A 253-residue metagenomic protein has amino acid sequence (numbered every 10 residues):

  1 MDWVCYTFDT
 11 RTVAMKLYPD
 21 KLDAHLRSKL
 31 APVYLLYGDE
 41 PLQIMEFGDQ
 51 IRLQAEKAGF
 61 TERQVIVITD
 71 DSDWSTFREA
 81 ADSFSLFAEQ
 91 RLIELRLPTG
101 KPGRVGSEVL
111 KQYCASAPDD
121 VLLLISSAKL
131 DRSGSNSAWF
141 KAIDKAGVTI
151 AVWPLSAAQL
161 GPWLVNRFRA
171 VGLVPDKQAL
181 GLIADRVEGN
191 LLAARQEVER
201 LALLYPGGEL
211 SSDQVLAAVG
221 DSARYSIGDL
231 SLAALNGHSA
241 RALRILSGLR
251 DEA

Functional and structural regions predicted by a protein language model:
D2-A253: Conserved beta/loop motifs at nucleotide-recognition and modification sites
